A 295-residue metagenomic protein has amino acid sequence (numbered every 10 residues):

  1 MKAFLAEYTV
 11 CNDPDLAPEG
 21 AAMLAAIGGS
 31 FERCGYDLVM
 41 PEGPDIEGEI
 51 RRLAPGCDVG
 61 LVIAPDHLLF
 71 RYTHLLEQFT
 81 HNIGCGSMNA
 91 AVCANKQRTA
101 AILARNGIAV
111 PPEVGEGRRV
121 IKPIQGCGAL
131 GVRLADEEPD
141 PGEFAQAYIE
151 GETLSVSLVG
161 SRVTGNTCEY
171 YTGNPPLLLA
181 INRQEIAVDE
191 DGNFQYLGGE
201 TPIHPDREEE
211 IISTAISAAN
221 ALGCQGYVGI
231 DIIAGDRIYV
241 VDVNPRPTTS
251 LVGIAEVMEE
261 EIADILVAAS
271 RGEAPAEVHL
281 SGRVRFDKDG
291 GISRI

Functional and structural regions predicted by a protein language model:
M1-F4: Extreme N-terminal starter segment of soluble prokaryotic enzymes
C11-A26: Glycine- and acidic-residue-enriched helix-capping/strand-helix junction motifs
M23-Y36: A short, Lys/Arg-enriched amphipathic alpha-helix followed by its capping loop at the start of a domain
G29-S30, V39-P112: Conserved N-proximal alpha/beta basic substrate-recognition cap immediately N-terminal to, or forming the N-lobe
V59, I265-I295: Peripheral (often C-terminal) accessory segments that flank ATP-dependent C-N-forming ligase machineries
L103, G117-V132, G142-V156, L179-R183 (+2 more regions): ATP-grasp fold ATP-binding core
Q146-G223, N244-S270: ATP-dependent carboxylate/phosphate-activation module, predominantly the ATP-grasp catalytic core and closely related
L222-G253, G282-V284: Conserved metal-phosphate-binding beta-hairpin within the catalytic cores of diverse ATP-dependent phosphoryl-transfer
